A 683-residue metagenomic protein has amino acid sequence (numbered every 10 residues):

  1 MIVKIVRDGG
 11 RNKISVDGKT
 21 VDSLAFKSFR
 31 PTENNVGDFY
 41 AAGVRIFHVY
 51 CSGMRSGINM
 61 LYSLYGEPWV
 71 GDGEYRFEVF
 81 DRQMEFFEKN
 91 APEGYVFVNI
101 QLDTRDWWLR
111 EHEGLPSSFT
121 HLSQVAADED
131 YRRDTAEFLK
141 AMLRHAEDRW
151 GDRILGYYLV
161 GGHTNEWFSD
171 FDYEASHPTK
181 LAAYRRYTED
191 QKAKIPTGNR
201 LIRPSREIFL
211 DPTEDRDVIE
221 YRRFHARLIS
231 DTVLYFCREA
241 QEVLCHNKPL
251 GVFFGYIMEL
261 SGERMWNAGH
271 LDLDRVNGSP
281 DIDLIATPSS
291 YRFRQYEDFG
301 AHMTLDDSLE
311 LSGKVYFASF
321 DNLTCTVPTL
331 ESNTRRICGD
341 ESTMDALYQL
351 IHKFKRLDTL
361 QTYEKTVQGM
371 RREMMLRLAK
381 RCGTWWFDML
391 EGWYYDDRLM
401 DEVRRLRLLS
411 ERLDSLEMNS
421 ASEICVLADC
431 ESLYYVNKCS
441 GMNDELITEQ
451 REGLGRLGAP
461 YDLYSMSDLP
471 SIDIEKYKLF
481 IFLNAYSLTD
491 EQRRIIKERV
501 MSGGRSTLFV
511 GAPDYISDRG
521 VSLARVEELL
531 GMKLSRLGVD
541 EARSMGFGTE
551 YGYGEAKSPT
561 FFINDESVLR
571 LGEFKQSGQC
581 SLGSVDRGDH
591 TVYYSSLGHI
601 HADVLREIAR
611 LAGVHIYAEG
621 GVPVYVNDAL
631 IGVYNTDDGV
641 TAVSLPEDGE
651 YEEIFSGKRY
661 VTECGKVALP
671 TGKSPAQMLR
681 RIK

Functional and structural regions predicted by a protein language model:
M1-Y40, S415: N-terminal carbohydrate-binding accessory modules
T20-R30, R55-E78, S117-E137, H145 (+8 more regions): The substrate-binding groove and active-site-proximal loops of carbohydrate-active enzymes, especially glycoside
D22-F26, F47-V49, V96-I100, L155-L159 (+4 more regions): Hydrophobic faces of well-ordered beta-strands that scaffold small-molecule active sites in alpha/beta enzyme cores
S28-P31, L273-D274, G453-D473: A short, well-structured beta->alpha microelement
E33-T120, R133-D134, L143-H145, Y235-V243 (+1 more regions): Aromatic-lined substrate-binding rim segments of carbohydrate-active enzymes
Q101, L109-D306: Polysaccharide-binding and catalytic clefts of secreted carbohydrate-active enzymes
G251-E449, R536-P559, L569-K575, C580-G583 (+1 more regions): Hydrophobic targeting/anchoring helices
T366, L483-K683: A conserved amphipathic helix/loop scaffold that creates a polar/acidic microenvironment used either to coordinate
